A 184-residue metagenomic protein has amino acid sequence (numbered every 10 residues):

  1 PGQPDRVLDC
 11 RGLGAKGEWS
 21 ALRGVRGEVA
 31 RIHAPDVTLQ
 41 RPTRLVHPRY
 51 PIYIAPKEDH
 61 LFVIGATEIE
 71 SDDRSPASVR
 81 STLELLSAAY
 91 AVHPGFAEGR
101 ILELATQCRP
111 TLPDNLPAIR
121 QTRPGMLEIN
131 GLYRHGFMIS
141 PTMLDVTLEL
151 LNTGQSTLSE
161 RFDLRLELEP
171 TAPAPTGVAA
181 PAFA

Functional and structural regions predicted by a protein language model:
G2-L13, L144: Short hydrophobic core segments
D5, E68-D73, S81, P170-A184: Amphipathic, soluble alpha/beta structural segments
D5-V7, F62, L127: Generic beta-sheet signal
R6, E84, A88, M143-V146: Alpha-helical elements of Rossmann-like donor-binding domains used by nucleotide-donor carbohydrate transfer enzymes
C10-R123: Active-site substrate-recognition segment that forms the wall of the catalytic cavity or substrate channel
G99-A184: C-terminal catalytic lobe of FAD-dependent flavoproteins
